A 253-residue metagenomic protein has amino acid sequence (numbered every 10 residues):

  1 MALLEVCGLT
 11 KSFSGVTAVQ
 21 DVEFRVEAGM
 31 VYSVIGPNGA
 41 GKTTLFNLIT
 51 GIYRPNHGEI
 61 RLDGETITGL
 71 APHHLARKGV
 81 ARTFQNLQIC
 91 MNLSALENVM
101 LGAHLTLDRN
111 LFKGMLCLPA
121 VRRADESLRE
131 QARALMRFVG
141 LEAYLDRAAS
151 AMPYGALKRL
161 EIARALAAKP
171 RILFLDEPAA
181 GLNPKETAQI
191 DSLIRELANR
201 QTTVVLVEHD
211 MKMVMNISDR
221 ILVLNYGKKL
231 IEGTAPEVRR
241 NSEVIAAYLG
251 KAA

Functional and structural regions predicted by a protein language model:
A2-A253: Glycine-rich phosphate-binding loops of nucleotide-dependent enzymes
